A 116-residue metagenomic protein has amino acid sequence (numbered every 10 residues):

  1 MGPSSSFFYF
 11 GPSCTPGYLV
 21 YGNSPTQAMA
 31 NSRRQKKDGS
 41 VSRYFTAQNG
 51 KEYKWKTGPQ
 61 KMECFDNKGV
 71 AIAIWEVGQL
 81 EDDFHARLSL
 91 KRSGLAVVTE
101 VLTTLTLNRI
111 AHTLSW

Functional and structural regions predicted by a protein language model:
G2, G22-P25, Q48-G50, N67: Short strand-coil-strand connectors
P3-G39: Helix-adjacent hinge/juxtasegments
S32, G39-R43, A47-W116: Low-complexity or membrane-interfacial segments used for flexible interactions
